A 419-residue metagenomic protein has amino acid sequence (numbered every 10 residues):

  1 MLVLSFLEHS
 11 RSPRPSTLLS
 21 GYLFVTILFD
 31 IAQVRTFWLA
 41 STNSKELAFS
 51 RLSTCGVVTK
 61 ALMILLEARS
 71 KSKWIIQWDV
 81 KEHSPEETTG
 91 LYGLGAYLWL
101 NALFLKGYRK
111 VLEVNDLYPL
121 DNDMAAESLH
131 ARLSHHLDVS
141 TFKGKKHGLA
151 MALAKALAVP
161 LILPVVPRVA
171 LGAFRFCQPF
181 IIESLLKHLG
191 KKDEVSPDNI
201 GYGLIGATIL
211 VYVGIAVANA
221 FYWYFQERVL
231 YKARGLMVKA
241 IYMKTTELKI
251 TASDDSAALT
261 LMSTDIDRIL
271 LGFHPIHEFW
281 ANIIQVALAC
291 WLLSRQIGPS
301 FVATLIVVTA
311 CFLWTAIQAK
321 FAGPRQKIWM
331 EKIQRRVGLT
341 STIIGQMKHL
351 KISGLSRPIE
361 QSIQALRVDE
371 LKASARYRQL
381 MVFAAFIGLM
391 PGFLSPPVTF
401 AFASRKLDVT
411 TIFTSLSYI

Functional and structural regions predicted by a protein language model:
M1-A156, P164, C177-M243, L248-A252 (+1 more regions): Membrane-proximal cytosolic tails and large cytosolic loops of membrane proteins
G148, P160-V165, L204-T208, L271 (+3 more regions): Hydrophobic alpha-helix/TM-entry signal in multi-pass membrane transporters
G148-F176, I266-I269, F273-W280: Membrane-interface recognition of transmembrane alpha-helix starts, especially the cytoplasmic loop-to-helix transition
M151-A158, S196-P197, L261-T264, L293-S294 (+2 more regions): Helix-boundary and loop/linker segments of multi-pass membrane transporters
L157, T246-V286, K348: Juxtamembrane loop-to-helix connectors within ABC transporter transmembrane domains
A170, F174, I209, V213-L230 (+2 more regions): Hydrophobic alpha-helical membrane-associated segments
Q178-E183, E278-A319, S374-I419: A hydrophobic transmembrane-helix motif
I250, T264-G272, F321-T342, K348-P397: An intracellular "coupling" helix at the cytosolic face of ABC transporter transmembrane type-1 domains
